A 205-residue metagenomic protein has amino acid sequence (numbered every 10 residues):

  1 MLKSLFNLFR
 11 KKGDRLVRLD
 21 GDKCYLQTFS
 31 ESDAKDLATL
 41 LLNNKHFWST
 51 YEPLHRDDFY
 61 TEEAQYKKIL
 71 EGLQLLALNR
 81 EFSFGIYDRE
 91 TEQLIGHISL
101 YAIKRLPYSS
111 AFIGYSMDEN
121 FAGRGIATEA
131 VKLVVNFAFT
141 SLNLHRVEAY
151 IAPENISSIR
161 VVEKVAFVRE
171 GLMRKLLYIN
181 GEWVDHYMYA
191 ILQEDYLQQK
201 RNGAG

Functional and structural regions predicted by a protein language model:
M1-D36, L40-F47, S83-G205: Acyl-donor (CoA/ACP) binding surface of acyl/acetyltransferases
A38-L41, I69, L73: A generic alpha-helix structural signal
S49-L70: Conserved GNAT-fold acetyl-CoA-binding loop/helix
D57-D58, L70-G85: A short helix-loop-beta-strand connector motif used in the catalytic cores of GNAT acetyltransferases and, in some
